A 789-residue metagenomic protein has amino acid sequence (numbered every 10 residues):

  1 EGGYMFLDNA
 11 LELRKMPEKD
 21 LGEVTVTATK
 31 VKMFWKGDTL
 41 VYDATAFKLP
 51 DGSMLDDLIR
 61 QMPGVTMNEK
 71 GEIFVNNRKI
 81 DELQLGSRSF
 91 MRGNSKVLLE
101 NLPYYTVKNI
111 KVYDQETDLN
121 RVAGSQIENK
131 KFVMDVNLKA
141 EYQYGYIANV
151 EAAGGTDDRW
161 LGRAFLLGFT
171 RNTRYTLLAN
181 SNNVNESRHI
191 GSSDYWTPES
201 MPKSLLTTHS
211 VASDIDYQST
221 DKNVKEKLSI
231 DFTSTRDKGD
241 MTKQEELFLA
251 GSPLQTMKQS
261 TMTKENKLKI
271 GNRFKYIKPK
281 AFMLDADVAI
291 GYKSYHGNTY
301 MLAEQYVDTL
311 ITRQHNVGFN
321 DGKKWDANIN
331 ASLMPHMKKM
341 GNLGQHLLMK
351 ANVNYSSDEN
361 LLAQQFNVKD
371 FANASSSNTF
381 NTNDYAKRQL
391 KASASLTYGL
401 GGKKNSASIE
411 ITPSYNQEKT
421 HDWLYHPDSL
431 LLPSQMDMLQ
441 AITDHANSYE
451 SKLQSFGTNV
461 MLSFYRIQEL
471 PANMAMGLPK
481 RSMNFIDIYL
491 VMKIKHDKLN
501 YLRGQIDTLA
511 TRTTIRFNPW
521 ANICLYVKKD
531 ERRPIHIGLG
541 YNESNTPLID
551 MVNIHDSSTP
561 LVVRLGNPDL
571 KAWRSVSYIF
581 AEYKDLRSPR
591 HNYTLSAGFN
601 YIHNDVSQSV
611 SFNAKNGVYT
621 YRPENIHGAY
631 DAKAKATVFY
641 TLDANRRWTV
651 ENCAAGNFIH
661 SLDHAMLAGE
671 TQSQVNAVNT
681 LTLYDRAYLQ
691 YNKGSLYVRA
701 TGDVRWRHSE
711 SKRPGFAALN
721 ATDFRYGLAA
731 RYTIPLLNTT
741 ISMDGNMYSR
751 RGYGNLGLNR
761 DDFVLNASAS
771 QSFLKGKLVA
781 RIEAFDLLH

Functional and structural regions predicted by a protein language model:
G2-K48, N68-K70, N76-R78, D114: Short, acidic, small-residue-rich periplasmic hinge/interaction motif at the N-terminus of Gram-negative outer-membrane
L21, G37-T39, N68-K70, R78-I80 (+4 more regions): Extracytoplasmic
E23-T27, V41-D43, F74, E82-G86 (+4 more regions): Soluble periplasmic/extracytoplasmic beta-strand elements of cell-envelope proteins
D56-M91, N109, L119-E128, M134: Extracytoplasmic beta-strand/coil segments of soluble accessory domains associated with Gram-negative outer-membrane
R88-E116, R171, Y175: Short acidic/polar hinge/loop motifs at secondary-structure boundaries that mediate gating or recognition
G93-K96, E116-D158, T173-H789: Primarily recognizes Gram-negative and organellar outer-membrane beta-barrels
